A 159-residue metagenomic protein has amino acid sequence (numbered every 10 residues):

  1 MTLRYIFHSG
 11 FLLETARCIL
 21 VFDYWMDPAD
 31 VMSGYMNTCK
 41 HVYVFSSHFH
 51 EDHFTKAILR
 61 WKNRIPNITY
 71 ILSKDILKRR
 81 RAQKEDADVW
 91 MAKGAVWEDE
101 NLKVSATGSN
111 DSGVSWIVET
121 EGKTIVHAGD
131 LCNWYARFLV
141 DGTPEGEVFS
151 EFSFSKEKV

Functional and structural regions predicted by a protein language model:
T2-Y5, I19-D23, L102-G108, T124-D130: Active-site-proximal beta-strand elements of phosphoester/diester hydrolases
T2-Y5, I19-D23, V44, N67-K74 (+1 more regions): Short, hydrophobic beta-strand segments that form beta-sheet elements in well-ordered domains
S9-E14, V114-V118: Short beta-strand scaffold segments in enzyme catalytic cores
G10-W61, L131-V159: Pre-active-site segment of Zn-dependent metallo-hydrolases
A16-R17, T38-K40, P66, E100 (+1 more regions): Residue-level preference for short coil/turn positions at secondary-structure junctions
C39-H41, N67-I68, E85-A87, V159: Short, well-ordered alpha-helix to beta-strand connector turns
I68-K123: Metallo-beta-lactamase
R80, G113, H127, W134-F138: Short acidic/glycine-rich loop or secondary-structure boundary segments that cap or lie
